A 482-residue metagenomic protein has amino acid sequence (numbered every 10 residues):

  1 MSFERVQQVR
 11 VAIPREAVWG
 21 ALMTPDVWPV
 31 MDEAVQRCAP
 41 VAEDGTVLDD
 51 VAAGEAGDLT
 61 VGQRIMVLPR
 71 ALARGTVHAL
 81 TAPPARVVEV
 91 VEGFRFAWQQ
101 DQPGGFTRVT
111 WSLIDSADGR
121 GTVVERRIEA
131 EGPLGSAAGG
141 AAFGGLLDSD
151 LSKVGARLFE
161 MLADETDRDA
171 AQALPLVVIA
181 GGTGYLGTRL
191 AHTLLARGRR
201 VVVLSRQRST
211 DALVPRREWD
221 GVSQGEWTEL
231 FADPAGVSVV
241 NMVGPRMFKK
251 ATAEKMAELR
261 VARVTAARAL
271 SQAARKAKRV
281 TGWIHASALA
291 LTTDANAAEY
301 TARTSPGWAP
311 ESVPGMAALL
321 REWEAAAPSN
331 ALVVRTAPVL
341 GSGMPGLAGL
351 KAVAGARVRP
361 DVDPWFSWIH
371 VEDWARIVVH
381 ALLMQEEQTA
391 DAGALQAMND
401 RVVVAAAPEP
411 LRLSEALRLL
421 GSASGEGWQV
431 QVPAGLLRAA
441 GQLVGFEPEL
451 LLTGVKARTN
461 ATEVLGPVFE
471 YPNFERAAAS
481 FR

Functional and structural regions predicted by a protein language model:
M1-A56: Hydrophobic ligand-binding cavity/cleft-lining segments
A39-P103, D118: Glycine-rich portal/gate segments that line the openings of hydrophobic small-molecule binding cavities
A130-A173: A conserved amphipathic terminal alpha-helix motif
A171-L176, I377-H380, M384-F446, A479-R482: Mid/C-terminal beta-alpha module of Rossmann-like enzyme folds, strongest in SDR-family dehydrogenases/epimerases
A171-R197: N-terminal Rossmann NAD(P)H-binding glycine-rich loop of SDR-like oxidoreductase domains
S209-A266: NAD(P)H-binding glycine-rich loop region in Rossmannoid oxidoreductase-like domains and their noncatalytic homologs
M256, R268-V313: Conserved Rossmann-fold NAD(P)-dependent oxidoreductase catalytic core, especially the SDR/UDP-sugar
S287, E324-G343: Conserved beta-loop-beta element that borders a ligand/cofactor-binding pocket
